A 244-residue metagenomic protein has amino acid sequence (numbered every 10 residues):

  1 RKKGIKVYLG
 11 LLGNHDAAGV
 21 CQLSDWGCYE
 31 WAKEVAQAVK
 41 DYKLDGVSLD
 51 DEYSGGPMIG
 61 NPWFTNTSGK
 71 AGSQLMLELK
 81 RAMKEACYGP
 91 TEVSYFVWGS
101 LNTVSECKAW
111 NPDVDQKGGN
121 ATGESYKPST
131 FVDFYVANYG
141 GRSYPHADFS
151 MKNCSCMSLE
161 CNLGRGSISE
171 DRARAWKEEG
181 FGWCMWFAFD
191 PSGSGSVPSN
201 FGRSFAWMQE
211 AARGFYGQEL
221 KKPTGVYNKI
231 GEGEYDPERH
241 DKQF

Functional and structural regions predicted by a protein language model:
R1-F244: Secreted glycan hydrolases and related glycan-binding modules that recognize and/or cleave
